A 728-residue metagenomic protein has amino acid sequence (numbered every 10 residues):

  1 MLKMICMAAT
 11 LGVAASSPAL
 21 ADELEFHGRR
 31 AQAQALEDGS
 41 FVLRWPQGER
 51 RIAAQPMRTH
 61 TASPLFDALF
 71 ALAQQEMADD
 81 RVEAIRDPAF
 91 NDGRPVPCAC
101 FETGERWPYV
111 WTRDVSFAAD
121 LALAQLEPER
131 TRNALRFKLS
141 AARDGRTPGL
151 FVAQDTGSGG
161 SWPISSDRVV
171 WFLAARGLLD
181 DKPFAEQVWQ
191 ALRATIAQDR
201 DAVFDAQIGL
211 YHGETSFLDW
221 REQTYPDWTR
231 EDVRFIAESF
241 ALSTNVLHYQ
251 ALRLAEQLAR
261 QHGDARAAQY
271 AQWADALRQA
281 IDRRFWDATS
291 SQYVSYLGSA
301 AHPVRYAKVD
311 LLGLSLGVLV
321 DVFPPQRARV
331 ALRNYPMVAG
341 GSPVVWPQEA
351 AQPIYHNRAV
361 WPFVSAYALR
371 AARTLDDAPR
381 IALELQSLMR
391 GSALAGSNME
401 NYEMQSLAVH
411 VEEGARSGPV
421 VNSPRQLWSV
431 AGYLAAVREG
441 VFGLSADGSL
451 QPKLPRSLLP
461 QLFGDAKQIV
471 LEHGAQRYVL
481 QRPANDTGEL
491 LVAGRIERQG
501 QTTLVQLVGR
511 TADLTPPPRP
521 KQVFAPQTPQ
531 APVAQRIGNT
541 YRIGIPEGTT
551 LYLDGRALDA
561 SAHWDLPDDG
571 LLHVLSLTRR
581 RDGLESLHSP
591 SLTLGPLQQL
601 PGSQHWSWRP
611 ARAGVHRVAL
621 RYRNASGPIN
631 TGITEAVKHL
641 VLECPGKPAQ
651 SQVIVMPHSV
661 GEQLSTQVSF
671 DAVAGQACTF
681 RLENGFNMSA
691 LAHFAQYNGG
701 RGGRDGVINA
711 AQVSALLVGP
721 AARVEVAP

Functional and structural regions predicted by a protein language model:
P18-P108, K182-W189, R193-D201, A259-Q261 (+5 more regions): Acidic/polar, glycine-enriched structural segments that form the non-catalytic walls/loops of the carbohydrate-binding
F26, H60-Y109, N133-S161, F204-S239 (+7 more regions): Extended glycan-interaction surfaces of carbohydrate-active proteins
L65-A73, E127-S140, P183-A202, L247 (+6 more regions): Extended, well-ordered alpha-helical scaffold segments
W107-T215, A241-Y249, A359-Q386, E412-G443: Aromatic-rich carbohydrate-recognition surfaces in CAZymes
A371-T374, P379-Y541: Non-catalytic C-terminal accessory modules of carbohydrate-active enzymes
L490, I545-A557: Change to "...patches in solvent-exposed regions of secreted, membrane-anchored, or virion-exposed structural
G555-S561, Q598-Q599: Short beta-strand segments within Ig-like beta-sandwich modules, predominantly Fibronectin type-III
D565-D569, R579-P728: Extracytoplasmic
